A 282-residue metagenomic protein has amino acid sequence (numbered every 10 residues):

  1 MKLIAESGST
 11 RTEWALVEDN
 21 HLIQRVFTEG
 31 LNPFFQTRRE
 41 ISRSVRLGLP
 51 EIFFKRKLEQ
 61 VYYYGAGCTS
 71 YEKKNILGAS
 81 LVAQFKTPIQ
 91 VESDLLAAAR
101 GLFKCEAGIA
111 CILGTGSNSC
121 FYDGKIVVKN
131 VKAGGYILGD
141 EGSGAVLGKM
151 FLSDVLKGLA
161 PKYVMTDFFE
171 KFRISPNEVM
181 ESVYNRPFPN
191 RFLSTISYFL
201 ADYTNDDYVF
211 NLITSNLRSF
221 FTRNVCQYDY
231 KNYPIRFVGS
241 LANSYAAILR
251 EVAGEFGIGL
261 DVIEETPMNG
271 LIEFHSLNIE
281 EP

Functional and structural regions predicted by a protein language model:
M1-E59, S80, L102-A107, M150-P282: ATP-binding/phosphotransfer module of carbohydrate and carboxylate kinases, centering on a glycine-rich
Y62-T69, L113-G116, N232-A242: Glycine-rich beta-strand-to-loop/alpha-helix junction loops that act as flexible
Y64, Q90-E92, S240, I263: Structural motif
A66, E141-G144, P189, A242: Short beta->alpha junction loops/turns
C68-Y163: Phosphate-binding/catalytic loop of phosphoryl-transfer enzymes
